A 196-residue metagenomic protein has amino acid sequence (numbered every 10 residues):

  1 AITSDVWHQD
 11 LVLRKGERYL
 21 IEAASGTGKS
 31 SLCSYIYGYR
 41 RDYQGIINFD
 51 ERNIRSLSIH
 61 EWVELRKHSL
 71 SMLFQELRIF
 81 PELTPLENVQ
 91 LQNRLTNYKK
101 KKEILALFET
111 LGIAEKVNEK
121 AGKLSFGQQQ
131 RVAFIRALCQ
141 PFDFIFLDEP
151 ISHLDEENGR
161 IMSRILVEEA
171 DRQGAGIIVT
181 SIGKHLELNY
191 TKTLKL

Functional and structural regions predicted by a protein language model:
Y37: Helix-to-loop junction immediately C-terminal to a conserved catalytic motif
G45-R55: Conserved ABC transporter NBD signature motif
I54-S71: ABC ATPase NBD coupling module
K101-K116: Conserved ABC ATPase "signature" region
K120-L124, Q128: Conserved ABC ATPase signature
F134: Hydrophobic anchor residue at the start of the ABC signature
I145-E149: Catalytic Walker B motif of ABC-type/P-loop ATPase nucleotide-binding domains
